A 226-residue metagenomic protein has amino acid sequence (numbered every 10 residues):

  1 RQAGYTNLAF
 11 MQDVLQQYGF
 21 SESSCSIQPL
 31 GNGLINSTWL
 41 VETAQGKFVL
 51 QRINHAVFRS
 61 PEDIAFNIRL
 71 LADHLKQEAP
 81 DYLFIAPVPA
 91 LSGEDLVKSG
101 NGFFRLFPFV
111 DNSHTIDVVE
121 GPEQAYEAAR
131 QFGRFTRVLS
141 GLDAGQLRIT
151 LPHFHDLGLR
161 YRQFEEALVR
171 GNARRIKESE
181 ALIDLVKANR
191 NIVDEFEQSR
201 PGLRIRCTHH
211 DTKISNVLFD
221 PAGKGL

Functional and structural regions predicted by a protein language model:
R1-Q28: Juxta-kinase regulatory segment immediately upstream of eukaryotic protein kinase catalytic domains
Y5, Q28-N32, Q51-R52, F58-E62 (+4 more regions): ATP-dependent phospho-/nucleotidyl transfer catalytic cores
F20-T43: ATP-binding glycine-rich phosphate-binding loop
S37-W39, F103-R105, R206: Short beta-strand micro-motifs in enzyme catalytic cores
E42-K47, P221-G225: Active-site beta-strand-loop-beta-strand hairpin of nuclease catalytic cores that positions key catalytic residues
G46-R69, D73-G145: ATP-binding pocket architecture of kinase catalytic cores
T212: Hydrophobic HxD+1 residue recognition
S215: Conserved protein-kinase catalytic-loop position immediately C-terminal to the HRD catalytic Asp
